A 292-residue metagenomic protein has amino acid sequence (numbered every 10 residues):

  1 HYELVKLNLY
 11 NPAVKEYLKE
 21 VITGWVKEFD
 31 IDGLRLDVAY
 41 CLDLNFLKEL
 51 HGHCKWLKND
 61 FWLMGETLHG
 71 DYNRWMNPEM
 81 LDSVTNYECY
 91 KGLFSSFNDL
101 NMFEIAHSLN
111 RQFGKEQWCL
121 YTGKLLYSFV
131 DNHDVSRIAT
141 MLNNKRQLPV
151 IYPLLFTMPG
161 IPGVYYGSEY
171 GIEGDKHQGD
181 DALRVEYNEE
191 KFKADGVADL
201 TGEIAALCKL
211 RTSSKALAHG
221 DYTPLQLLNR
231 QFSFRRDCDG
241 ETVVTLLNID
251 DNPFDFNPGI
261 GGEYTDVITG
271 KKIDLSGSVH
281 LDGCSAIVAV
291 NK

Functional and structural regions predicted by a protein language model:
H1-E28, L50-W56, N73-R74: Substrate-binding/active-site clefts of carbohydrate-active enzymes
H1-K15, D32-C41, S96-F97, D134-N144: The substrate-binding groove and active-site-proximal loops of carbohydrate-active enzymes, especially glycoside
Y10-L18, L42, F46, N101 (+3 more regions): Soluble or luminal CAZymes and related metallo-dependent hydrolases
Y17-L44, S128, N132: Active-site groove signature of glycoside hydrolases
K27, D37-Y121, L154, G171-A206 (+2 more regions): Active-site-proximal helices and loops of the catalytic beta/alpha 8
I31-R35, W62-M64, L125-S128, P162-G163: Structural preference for beta-strand elements that scaffold enzyme active sites
A106-Q178, F192-D199, S214-L217, F232: Substrate-binding clefts and catalytic carboxylate motifs of secreted carbohydrate-active enzymes
P159, V164, S168-K292: Carbohydrate-interacting/catalytic domains
